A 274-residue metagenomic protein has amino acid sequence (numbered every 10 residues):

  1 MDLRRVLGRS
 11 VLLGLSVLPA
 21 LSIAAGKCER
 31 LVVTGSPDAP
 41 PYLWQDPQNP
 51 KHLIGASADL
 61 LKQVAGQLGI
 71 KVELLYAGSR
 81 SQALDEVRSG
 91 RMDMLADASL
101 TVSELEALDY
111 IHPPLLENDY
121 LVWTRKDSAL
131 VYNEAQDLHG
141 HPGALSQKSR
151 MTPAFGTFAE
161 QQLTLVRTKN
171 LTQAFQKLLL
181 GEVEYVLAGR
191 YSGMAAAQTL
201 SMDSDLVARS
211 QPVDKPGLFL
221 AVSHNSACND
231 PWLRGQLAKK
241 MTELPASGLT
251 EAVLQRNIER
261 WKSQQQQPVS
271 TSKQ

Functional and structural regions predicted by a protein language model:
G26-A107: Extracytoplasmic small-molecule ligand-binding "clamshell" domains of the periplasmic binding protein/Venus flytrap
E29-P37, Y42-L43, E134-R150, A238-T242: Short loop->beta-strand "edge-of-pocket" segments that line small-molecule binding or catalytic clefts across diverse
S36-D38, E117-L121, M202-A238, R260-S270: Periplasmic-binding protein-like
W44-P47, L61-G69, P113, D137-H139 (+3 more regions): Ligand-binding cleft/hinge of the Venus flytrap
G55-Q67, H141, S149, A221-R260: Extended ligand-binding regions for polar small-molecule ligands
K71, R150-L163, S204-D205, K239-Q274: Ligand-binding clefts/hinges and TM-proximal coupling segments of bilobed small-molecule sensing domains
S81, A98-E106, T157, E184-D205 (+1 more regions): A ligand-binding cleft/hinge motif common to bilobed small-molecule-binding domains
T124-G143, P231: Flexible hinge/capping segments at coil-to-helix
